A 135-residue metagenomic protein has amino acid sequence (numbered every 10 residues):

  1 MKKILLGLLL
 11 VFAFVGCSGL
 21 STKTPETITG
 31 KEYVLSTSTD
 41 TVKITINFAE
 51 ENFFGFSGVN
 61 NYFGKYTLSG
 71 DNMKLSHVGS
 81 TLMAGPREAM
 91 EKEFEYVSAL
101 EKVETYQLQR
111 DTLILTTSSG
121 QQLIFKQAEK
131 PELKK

Functional and structural regions predicted by a protein language model:
I4-F14: Sec-dependent N-terminal signal peptides
C17-K135: Lipid interaction determinants
